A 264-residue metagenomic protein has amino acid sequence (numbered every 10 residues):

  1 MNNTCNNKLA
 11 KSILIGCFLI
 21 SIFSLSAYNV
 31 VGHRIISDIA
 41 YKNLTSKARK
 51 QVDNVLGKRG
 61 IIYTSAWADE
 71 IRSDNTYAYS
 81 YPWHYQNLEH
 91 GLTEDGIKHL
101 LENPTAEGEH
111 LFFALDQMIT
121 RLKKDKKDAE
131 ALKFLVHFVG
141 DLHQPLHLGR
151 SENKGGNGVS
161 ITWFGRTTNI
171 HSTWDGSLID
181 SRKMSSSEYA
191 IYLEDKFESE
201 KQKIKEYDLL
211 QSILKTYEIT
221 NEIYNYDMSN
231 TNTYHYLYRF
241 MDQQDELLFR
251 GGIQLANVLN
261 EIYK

Functional and structural regions predicted by a protein language model:
M1-V31, K264: Bacterial Sec-dependent N-terminal signal peptides
S26-V136, R150-K264: N-terminal, motif-rich segments that launch catalysis or mediate targeting to/interaction with membranes, typified by
K133-P145: Extended, hydrophobic/aromatic-rich amphipathic alpha-helical segments that build helical scaffolds
